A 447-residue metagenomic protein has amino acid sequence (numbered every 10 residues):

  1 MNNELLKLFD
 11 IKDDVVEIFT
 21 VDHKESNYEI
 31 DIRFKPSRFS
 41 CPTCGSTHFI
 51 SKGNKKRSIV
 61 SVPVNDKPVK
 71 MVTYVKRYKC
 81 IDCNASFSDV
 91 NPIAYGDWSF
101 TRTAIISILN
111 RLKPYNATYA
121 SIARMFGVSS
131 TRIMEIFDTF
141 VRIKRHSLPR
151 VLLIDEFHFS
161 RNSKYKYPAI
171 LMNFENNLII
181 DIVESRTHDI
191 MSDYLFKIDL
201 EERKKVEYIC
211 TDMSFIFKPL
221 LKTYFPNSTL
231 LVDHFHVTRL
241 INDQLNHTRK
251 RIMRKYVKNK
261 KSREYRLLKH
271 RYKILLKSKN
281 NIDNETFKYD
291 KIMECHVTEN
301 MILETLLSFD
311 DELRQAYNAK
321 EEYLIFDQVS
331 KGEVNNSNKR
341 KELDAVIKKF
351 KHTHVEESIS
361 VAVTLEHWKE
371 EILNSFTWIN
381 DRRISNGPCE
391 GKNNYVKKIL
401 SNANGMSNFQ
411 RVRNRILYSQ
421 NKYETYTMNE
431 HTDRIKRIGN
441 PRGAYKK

Functional and structural regions predicted by a protein language model:
M1-A85, N91: Short, conserved DNA-binding cores of transcription-related domains
I30, C41, C80, I122 (+5 more regions): Short, conserved catalytic/metal-binding motifs centered on acidic residues
F34, R38, L109, F137 (+6 more regions): Acidic/histidine-rich catalytic cores and adjacent linkers of DNA breakage/strand-transfer/modification proteins
P42-T43, N162-K166: Short glycine/proline-enriched turns and hinge-like loops at secondary-structure junctions
I59-S163, R203-V206: Short, positively charged, Gly/Tyr-enriched micro-motifs that form contact patches at catalytic or ligand/partner
D97-F100, I179-E202, Y208: Active-site beta-loop-alpha junctions of metal-dependent nucleic acid enzymes, especially the RNase H-like/DDE
Y167-A169, N242-R254: Short, surface-exposed amphipathic charged segments that create phosphate/polyanion-binding patches used for binding
N227-D243: Inter-helix linker motif
